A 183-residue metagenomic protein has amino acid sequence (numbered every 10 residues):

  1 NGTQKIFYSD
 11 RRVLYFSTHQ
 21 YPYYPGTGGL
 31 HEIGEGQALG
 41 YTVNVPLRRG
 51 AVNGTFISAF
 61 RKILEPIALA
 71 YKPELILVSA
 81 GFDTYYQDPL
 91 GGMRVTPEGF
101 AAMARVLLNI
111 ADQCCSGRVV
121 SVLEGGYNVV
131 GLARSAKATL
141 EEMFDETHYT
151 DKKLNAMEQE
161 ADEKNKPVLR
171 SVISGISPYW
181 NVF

Functional and structural regions predicted by a protein language model:
N1-F183: A general "terminal functional-core" signal
